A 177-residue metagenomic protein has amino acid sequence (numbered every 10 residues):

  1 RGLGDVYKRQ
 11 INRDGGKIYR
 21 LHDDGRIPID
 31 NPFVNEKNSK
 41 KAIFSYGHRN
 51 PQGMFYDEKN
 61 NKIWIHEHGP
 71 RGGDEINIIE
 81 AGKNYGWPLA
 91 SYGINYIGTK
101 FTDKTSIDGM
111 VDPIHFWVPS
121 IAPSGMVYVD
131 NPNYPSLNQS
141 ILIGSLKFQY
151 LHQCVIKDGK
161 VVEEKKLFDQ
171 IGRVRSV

Functional and structural regions predicted by a protein language model:
R1, I43-K59, V118-Q139, Q170-V177: Beta-rich, blade/repeat-based domains predominating in secreted/periplasmic proteins but also intracellular
G2-Y7: Short, small-residue-biased leader/transition segments that mark boundaries at the very start of proteins
K8-G15, G73, F148: A detector of repeated loop/turn-to-beta-strand junctions in beta-rich toroidal repeat architectures
D14-G53, F101-V118, I156-Q170: Blade-edge beta-strand/turn elements of extracellular beta-propeller and related beta-sheet repeat scaffolds
I65-H66, I143: Residue position within the beta-strands of beta-propeller blades
H68-P70, L146: Short loop/turn segments immediately following the C-termini of beta-strands
I97, F101-K160: Loop/turn-rich, solvent-exposed surfaces of beta-rich toroidal or solenoidal domains
